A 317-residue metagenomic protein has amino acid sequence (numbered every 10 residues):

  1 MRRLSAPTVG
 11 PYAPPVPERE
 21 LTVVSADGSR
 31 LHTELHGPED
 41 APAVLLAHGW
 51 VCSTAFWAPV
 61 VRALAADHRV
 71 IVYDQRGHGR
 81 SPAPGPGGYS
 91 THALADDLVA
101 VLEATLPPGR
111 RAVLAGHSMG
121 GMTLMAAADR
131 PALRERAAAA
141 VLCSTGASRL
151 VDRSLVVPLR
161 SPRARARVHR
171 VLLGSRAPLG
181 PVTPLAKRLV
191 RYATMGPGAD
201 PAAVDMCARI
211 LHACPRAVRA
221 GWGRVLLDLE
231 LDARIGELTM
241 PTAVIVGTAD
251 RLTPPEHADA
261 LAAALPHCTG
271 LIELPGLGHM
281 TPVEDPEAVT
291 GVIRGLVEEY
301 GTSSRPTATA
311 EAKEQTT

Functional and structural regions predicted by a protein language model:
S29-G87, T91, V101: Conserved HGGG/HGGXW glycine-rich cap/lid loop of the alpha/beta-hydrolase fold
H48-W50, A112, G116-G121, G247: Conserved alpha/beta-hydrolase "nucleophile elbow" surrounding the catalytic nucleophile
I71, G77-M119, A128-D129, L133-R136 (+2 more regions): Active-site loop/oxyanion-hole signature of alpha/beta-hydrolase fold enzymes
D129-G174: Flexible "cap/lid" loop of the alpha/beta hydrolase fold
S148, S175-G236: Conserved alpha/beta-hydrolase catalytic His-Asp/Glu region
L238, V244-V246, D250: Short beta-strand/loop motif that positions the catalytic acidic residue of the alpha/beta-hydrolase fold
R251-H257: Conserved alpha/beta-hydrolase "acid-adjacent" motif
L252, L271-G291: Catalytic histidine-centered segment of alpha/beta-hydrolase-like enzymes
